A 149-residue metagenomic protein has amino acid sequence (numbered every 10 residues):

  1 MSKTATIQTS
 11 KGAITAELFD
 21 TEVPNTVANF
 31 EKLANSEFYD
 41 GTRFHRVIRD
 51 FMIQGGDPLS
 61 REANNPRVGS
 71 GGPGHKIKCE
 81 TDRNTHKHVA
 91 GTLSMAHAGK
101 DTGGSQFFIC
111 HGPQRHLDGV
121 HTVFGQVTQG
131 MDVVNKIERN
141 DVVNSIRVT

Functional and structural regions predicted by a protein language model:
M1-T149: Cyclophilin-like peptidyl-prolyl cis-trans isomerases
